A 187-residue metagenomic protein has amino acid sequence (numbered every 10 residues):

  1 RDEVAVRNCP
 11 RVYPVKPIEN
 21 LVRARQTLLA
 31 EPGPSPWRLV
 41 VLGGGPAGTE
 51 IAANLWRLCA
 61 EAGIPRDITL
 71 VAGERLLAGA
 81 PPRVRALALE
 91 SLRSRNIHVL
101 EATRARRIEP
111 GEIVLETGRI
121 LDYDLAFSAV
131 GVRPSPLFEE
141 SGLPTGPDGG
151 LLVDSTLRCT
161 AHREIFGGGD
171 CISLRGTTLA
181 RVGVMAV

Functional and structural regions predicted by a protein language model:
R1-R7: A conserved beta-strand/loop capping segment in the N-terminal third of enzymes that catalyze redox or closely related
P10-S35, I120-V187: FAD-site-proximal beta/loop scaffold in flavoenzymes
V22, T49, A78-G79, H162: Loop/helix-junction capping segments adjacent to catalytic residues or to phosphate/diphosphate-binding pockets
A24-P65, V71: Rossmann-like NAD(P)H-binding beta-loop-alpha module
P46, R75, I172: Short, glycine/serine-rich, charged loops/turns that create anion-binding and catalytic segments at active sites
R57-S155: A Rossmann-like FAD-binding core segment of flavoenzymes
